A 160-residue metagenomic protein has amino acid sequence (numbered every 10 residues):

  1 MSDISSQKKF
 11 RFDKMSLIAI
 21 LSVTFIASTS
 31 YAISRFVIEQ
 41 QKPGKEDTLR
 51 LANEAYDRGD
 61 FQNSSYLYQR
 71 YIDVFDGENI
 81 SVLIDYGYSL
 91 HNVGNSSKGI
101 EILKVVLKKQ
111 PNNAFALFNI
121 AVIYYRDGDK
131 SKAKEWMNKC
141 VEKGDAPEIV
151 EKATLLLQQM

Functional and structural regions predicted by a protein language model:
M1-T48: Long, contiguous interaction/recruitment modules in multidomain scaffold/adaptor proteins
E39-Q40, V74, K108, D145: Structural signature of alpha-solenoid helical repeat scaffolds
E46, S81, F115, E148-K152: Start-of-helix register in tetratricopeptide repeats
N53-Q110, F115: Alpha-helical adaptor scaffolds
D57-R58, N92-V93, R126-D127, K143 (+1 more regions): Register position in tetratricopeptide repeats
D85, N119, K152-L156: Canonical tetratricopeptide repeat
Y125-E148: TPR/TPR-like (Sel1-like) alpha-helical repeat modules
